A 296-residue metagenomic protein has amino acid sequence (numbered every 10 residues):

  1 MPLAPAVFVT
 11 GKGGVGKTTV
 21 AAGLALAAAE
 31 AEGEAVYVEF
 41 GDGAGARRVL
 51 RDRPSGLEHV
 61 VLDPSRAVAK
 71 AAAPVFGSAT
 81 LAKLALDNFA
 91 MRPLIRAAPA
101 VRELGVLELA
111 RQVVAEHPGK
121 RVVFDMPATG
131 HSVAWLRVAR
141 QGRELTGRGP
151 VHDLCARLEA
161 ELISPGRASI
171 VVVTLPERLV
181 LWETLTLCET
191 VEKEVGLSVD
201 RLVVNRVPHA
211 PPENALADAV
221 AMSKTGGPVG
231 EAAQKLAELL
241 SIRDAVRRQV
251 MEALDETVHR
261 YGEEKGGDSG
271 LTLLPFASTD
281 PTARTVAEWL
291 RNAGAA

Functional and structural regions predicted by a protein language model:
M1, R167, R178-A296: C-terminal lobe/tail of nucleotide-utilizing enzymes
L3-V7: Pre-Walker A (Motif I) flank of P-loop NTPase domains
F8-A67, W135-R140: Walker A/P-loop NTP-binding active-site region of P-loop NTPases, recognizing the glycine-rich GxxxxGKT/S
V9-T10, V38-E39, D125, V171-P176 (+2 more regions): Conserved beta-strand segments of the P-loop GTPase G domain that flank and frequently precede/overlap
E30, D52-S55, V114-G119, L162-G166 (+1 more regions): Conserved catalytic network of the ASCE P-loop NTPase/AAA+ motor domain
G33-V36, V122, V199-D200, L271: Hydrophobic anchor at the start of a short beta-strand that flanks the dinucleotide cofactor-binding loop
D52-P54, V138-R143, A217-V220, E288-R291: Short secondary-structure boundary/capping segments
L81-T186: Phosphate/Mg2+-binding loops and adjacent switch elements in nucleotide/diphosphate-handling enzyme cores
